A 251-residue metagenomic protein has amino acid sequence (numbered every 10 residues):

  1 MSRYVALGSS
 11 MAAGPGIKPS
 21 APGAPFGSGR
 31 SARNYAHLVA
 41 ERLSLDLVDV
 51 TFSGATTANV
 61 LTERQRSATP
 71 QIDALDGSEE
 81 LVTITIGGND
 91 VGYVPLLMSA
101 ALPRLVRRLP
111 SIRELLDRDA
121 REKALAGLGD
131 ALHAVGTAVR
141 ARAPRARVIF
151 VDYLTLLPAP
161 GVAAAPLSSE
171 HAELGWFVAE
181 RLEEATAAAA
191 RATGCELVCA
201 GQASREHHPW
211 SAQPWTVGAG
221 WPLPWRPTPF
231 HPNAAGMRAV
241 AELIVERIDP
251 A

Functional and structural regions predicted by a protein language model:
M1-V5, R64-T83, L132-R145, V245 (+1 more regions): Short amphipathic alpha-helices and their capping/turn segments at secondary-structure boundaries
S2-F26, V91: Catalytic nucleophile-elbow at a beta strand-turn-alpha helix junction centered on a G-D-S/GDSL motif, marking
V5-A6, V48-T51, E80-T85, R147-V151 (+1 more regions): Structural recognition of the beta-strand scaffold that forms the well-ordered cores of secreted hydrolase catalytic
I17-S20, P95-P110, V162-A165, P209-W221: Short, flexible, mixed-charge acidic loops at enzyme active sites
A21-D130: Conserved SGNH/GDSL esterase-like catalytic core that processes O-acyl groups on lipids and polysaccharides
L38-D46, D130-I149, R181-C199: A structural motif corresponding to the C-terminal end of an alpha-helix and its immediate exit/capping segment
A124-S168: Hydrophobic, aromatic-enriched interface-forming segments
L154-A251: Catalytic His-Asp segment of secreted/periplasmic serine-dependent ester chemistry enzymes
